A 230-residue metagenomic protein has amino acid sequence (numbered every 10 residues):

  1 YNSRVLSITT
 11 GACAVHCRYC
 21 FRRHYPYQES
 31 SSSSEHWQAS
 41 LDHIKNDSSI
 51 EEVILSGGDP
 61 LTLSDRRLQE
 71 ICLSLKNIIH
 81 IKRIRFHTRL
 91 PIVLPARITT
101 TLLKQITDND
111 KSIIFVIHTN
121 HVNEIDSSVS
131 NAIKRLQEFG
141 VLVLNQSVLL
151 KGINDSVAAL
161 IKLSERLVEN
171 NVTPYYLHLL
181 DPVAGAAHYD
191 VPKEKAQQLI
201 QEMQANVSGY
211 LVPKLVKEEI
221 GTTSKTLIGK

Functional and structural regions predicted by a protein language model:
Y1-F21: N-terminal pre-triad scaffold of radical SAM enzymes
S7-I8, C20, V53-L55, P60-L61: Conserved catalytic-core segments centered on acid/base and nucleophilic motifs
G11, F21-H24, G57, T88: Glycine-rich, histidine-containing beta strand-loop boundary motifs that form or position
A14, P182, T222: Short, solvent-exposed loop/turn segments at secondary-structure junctions
C20-S32: Iron-sulfur (Fe-S) cluster-binding segments and ferredoxin-like electron-carrier domains, especially [2Fe-2S]
Q38, D42-E52, L61-V207: Conserved AdoMet/S-adenosylmethionine-binding subsite of the radical SAM
P60-L61, P91, I220-K225: Short, internal active-site loops enriched in acidic
Q197-K230: C-terminal accessory regions of radical SAM enzymes
